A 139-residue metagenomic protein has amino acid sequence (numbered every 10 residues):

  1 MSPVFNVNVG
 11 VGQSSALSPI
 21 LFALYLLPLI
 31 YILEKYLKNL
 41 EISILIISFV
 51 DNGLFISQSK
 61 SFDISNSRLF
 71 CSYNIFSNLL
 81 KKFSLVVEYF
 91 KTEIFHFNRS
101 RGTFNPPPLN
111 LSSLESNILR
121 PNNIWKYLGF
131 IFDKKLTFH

Functional and structural regions predicted by a protein language model:
M1-V4: Reverse-transcriptase-like RNA-dependent polymerase core
V7-L37, T137: Conserved pre-motif C helix in the palm subdomain of viral-like polymerases
G10-S18, L40-S61, L80, S84-H96 (+1 more regions): Catalytic palm active-site di-aspartate
S18-Y25, I46, R68-S72: Hydrophobic (often cysteine-bearing) scaffold residues that line and stabilize catalytic clefts of nucleotide/cofactor
L24, P28-Y31, C71, N78 (+1 more regions): Ordered, helix-dominated protein-protein interaction surfaces in large eukaryotic regulatory proteins
Q58, F62-N66, H139: A generic structural signal for short coil/turn motifs at secondary-structure boundaries
S65-S84: Inter-domain linker/hinge segments that demarcate the starts of reverse transcriptase and RNase H-type modules
V86-N123: Short, conserved micro-motifs composed of acidic
